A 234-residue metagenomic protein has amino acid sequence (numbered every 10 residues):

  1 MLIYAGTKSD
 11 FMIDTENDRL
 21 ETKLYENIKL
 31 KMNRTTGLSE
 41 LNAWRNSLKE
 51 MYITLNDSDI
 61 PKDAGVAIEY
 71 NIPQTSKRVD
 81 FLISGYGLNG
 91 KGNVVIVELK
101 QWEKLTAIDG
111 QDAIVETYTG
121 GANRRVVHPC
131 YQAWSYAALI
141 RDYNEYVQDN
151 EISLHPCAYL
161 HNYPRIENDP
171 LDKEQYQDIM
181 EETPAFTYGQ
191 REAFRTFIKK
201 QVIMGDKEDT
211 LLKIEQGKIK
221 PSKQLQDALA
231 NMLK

Functional and structural regions predicted by a protein language model:
M1-E215: Accessory nucleic-acid engagement/destabilization modules that flank
E208-K234: Charged, amphipathic alpha-helical linker segments immediately N-terminal to NTP-binding catalytic cores
